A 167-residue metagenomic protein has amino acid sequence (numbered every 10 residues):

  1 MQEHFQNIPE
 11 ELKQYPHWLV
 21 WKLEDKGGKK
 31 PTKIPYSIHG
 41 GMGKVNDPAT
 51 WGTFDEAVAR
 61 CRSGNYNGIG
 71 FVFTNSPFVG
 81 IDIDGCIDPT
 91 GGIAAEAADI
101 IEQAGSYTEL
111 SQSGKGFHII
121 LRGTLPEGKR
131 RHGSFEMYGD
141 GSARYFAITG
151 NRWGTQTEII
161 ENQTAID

Functional and structural regions predicted by a protein language model:
M1-D167: Conserved phosphate/metal-binding and DNA-contacting active-site motifs used in DNA phosphodiester-bond processing
